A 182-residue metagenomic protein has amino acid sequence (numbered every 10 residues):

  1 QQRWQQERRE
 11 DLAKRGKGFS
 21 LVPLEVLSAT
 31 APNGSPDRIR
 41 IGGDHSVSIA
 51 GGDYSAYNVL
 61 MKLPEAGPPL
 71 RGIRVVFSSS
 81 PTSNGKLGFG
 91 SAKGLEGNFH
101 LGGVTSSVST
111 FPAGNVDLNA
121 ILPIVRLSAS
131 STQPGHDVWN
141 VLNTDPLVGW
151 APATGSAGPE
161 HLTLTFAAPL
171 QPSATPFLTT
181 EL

Functional and structural regions predicted by a protein language model:
Q1-L182: Low-complexity, glycine/serine/threonine/alanine-rich intrinsically disordered linker and propeptide segments
